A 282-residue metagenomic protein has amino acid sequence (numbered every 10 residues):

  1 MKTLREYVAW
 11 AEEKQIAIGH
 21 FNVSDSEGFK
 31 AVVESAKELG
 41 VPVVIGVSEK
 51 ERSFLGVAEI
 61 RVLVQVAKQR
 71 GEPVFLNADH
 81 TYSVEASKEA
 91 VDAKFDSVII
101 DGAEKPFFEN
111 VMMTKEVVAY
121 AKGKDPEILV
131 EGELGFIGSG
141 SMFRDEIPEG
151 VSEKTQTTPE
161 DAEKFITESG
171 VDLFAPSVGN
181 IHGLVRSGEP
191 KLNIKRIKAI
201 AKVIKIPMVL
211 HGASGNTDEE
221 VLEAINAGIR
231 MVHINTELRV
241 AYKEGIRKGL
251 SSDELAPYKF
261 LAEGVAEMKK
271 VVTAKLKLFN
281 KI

Functional and structural regions predicted by a protein language model:
L4-K14, S24-K50, A58-F75, H80-V203 (+4 more regions): Alpha/beta enzyme core
I18-D25, S53, L261: Short, N-terminal intrinsically disordered low-complexity segments that are rich in Pro/Gly and polar/charged residues
S53-K68, G264-A274: Ligand-binding grooves and catalytic loops that recognize ribose/phosphate and carbohydrate rings, and esterified lipid
G123-I128, I206, S251-L255, F260: Short acidic, glycine/proline-enriched helix-loop-strand junctions
E133, L210-S214: Glycine-rich beta-strand-to-loop/alpha-helix junction loops that act as flexible
P190, R196, V203-I206, F260-V265 (+1 more regions): Active-site-adjacent C-terminal substructures of enzyme catalytic domains
T217-I282: C-terminal alpha-helical cap/extension of soluble enzyme domains
